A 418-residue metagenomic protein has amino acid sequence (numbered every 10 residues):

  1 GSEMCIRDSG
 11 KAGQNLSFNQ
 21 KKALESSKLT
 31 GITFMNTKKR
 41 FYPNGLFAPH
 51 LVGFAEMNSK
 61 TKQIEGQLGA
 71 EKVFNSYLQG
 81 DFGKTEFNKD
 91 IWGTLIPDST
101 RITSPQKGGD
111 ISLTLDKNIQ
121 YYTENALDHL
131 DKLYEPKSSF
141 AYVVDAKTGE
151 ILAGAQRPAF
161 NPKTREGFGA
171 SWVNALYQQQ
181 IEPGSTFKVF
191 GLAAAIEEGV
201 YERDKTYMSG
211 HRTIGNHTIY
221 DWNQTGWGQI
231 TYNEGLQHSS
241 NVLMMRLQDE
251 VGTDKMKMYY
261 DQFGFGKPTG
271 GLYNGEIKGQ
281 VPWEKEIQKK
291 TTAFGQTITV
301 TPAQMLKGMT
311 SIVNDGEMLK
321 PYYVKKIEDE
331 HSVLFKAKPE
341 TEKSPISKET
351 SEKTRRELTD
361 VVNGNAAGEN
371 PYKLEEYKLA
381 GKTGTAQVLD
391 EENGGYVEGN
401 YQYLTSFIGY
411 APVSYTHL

Functional and structural regions predicted by a protein language model:
G1-S9, T416-H417: Conserved small/polar residues in nucleotide/adenosyl-binding loops
R7-G108: Small/polar-residue-rich segments within soluble enzyme cores
G53-A55, L115, D145, G381: Flexible glycine-/small-residue-rich
Q79-F82, G93, S112, E124-D128 (+2 more regions): Amphipathic, well-packed alpha-helical segments that form the structural scaffold of globular domains
D90-S99, D145-G184, F190-Y415: Beta-lactam-recognizing serine transpeptidase/beta-lactamase-like catalytic domain environment
I96-S139: Conserved, well-ordered alpha-helix/loop/beta-strand core segments that scaffold catalytic motifs
K137, Y415-L418: Loop/turn elements at helix/coil->beta-strand transitions in domains of secreted/extracellular proteins
S138-A141, E375: Short loop/turn microsegments at loop-to-beta-strand junctions
